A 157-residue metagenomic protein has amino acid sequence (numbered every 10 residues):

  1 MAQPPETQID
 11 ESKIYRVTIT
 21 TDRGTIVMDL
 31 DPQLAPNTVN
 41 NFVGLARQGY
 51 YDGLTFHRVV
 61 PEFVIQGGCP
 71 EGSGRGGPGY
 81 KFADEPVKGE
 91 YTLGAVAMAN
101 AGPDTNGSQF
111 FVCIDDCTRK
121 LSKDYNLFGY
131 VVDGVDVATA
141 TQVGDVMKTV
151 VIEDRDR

Functional and structural regions predicted by a protein language model:
M1-R157: Cyclophilin-like peptidyl-prolyl cis-trans isomerases
